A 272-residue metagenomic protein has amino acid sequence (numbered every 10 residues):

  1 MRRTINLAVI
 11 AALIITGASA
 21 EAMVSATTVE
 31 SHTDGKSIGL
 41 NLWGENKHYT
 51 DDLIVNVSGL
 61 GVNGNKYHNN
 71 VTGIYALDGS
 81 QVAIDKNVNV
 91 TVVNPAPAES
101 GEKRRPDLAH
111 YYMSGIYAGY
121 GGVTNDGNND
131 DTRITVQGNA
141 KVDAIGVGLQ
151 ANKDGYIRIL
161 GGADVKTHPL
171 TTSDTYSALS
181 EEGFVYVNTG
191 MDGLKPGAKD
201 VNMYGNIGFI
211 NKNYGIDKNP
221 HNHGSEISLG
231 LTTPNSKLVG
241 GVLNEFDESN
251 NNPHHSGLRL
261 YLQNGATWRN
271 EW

Functional and structural regions predicted by a protein language model:
M1-W272: Long, low-complexity, polar and repeat-rich extracellular regions of very large Gram-negative surface proteins
